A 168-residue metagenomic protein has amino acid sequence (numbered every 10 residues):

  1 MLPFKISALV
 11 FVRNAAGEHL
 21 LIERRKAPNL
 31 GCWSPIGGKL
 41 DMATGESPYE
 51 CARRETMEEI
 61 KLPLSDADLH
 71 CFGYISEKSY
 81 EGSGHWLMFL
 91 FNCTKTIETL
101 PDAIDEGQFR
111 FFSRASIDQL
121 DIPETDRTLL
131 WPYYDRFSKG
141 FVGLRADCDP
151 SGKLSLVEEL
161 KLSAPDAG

Functional and structural regions predicted by a protein language model:
M1-L20, L40-D41: Conserved N-terminal beta-strand and adjoining loop/helix that marks the start of the Nudix/MutT-like hydrolase domain
I6-A8, G17, W86-F89, G107 (+1 more regions): Change "...and in nucleic-acid phosphodiester-cleaving endonucleases..." to "...and in nucleic-acid processing enzymes
A15, N29, P150: Short, ordered coil/turn segments that flank beta-strands lining enzyme active or ligand-binding pockets
P28-W33, H85: A conserved beta-turn-beta hairpin within the catalytic core of GNAT-like acetyltransferases that forms part
L40-A67, S76-T128, E158-P165: Unchanged
D135-G168: Charged phosphate-binding loop/patch that engages nucleotide di/tri-phosphates or the phosphate backbone of nucleic
